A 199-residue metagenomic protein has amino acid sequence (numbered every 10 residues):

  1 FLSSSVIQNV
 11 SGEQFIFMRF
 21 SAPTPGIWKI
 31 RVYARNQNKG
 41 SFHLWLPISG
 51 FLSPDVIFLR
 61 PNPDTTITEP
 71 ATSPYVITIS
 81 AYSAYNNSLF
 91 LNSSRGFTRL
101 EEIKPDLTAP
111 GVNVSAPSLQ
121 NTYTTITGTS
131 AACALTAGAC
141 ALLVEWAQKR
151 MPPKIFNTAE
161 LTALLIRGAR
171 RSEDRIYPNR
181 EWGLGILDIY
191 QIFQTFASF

Functional and structural regions predicted by a protein language model:
F1-S41: Noncatalytic accessory or regulatory domains flanking protease catalytic cores in secreted, cell-surface, and selected
R35-A81: C-terminal edge strands of extracellular/lumenal beta-sandwich accessory domains
F51-S53, A81, K104, P152-A159 (+1 more regions): Bimodal feature
T65, P74, N87, G138 (+3 more regions): Generic recognition of stable, solvent-exposed alpha-helical segments in well-folded globular domains
T65-T78, N92-T108, I166-R167, L184-G185: Mature extracellular/periplasmic domains of secretome proteins
Y82-A84, S88-A134, R170, A197: Catalytic-core environment of secreted peptidases
G111-Y177: Hydrolase catalytic cores
R175-F199: C-terminal domain-closing interface element
